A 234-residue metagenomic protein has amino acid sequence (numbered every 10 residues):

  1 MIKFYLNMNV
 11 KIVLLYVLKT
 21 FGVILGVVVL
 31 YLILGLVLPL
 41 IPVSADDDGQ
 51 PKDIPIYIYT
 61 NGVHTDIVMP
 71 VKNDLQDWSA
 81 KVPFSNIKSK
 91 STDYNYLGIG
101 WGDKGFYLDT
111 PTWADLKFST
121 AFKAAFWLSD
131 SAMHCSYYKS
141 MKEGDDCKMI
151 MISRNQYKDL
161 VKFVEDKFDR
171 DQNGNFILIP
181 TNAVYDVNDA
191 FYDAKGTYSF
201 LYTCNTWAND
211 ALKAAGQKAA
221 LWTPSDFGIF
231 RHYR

Functional and structural regions predicted by a protein language model:
I2-L40, D166-R234: Activation targets extended, charge/polar-rich intrinsically disordered C-terminal tails
P39-N61: Alpha-helical transmembrane signal-anchor/signal-peptide segments
I54-M151: Glycine-rich catalytic cores of cysteine/serine-nucleophile enzymes that process amide/ester linkages in cell-envelope
W127, R154-K158, Y202: Alpha-helix initiation and capping sites
E143-S153, A190-S199: Second-shell loop/turn segments in exported
C147-K167: Internal catalytic-core helix/loop-beta-alpha segment that presents or stabilizes conserved functional determinants
